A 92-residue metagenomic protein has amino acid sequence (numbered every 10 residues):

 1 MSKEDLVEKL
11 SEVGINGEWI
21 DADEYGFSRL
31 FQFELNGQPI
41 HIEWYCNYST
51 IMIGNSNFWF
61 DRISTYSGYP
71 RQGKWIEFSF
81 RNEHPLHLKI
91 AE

Functional and structural regions predicted by a protein language model:
M1-Q32, L88, E92: Negatively charged, low-complexity tracts enriched in Asp/Glu with abundant Ser/Thr
I20-L86: Acidic, low-complexity, intrinsically disordered interaction modules
